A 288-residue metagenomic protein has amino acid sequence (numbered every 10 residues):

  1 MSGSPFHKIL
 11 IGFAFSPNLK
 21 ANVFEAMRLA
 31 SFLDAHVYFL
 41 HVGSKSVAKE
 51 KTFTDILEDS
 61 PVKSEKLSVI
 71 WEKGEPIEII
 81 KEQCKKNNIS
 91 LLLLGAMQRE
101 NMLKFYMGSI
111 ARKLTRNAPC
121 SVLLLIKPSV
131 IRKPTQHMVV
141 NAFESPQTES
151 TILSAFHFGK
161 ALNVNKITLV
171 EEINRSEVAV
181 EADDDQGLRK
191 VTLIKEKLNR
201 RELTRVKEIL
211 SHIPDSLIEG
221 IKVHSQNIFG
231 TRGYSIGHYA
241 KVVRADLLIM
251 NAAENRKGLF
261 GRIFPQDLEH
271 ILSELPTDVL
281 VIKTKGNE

Functional and structural regions predicted by a protein language model:
M1-S4, K45, E58-L92, R99 (+3 more regions): Structural beta-alpha unit
M1-T52, D59, S64, H137-T192 (+4 more regions): Small/aliphatic-rich secondary-structure junction motif
L19, K73, K104, T148 (+2 more regions): A conditional alpha-helix N-cap/helix-loop micro-motif detector
M27, R112, F156, S211 (+1 more regions): Active-site phosphate/pyrophosphate- and oxyanion-stabilizing loops and adjacent acidic/basic residues in soluble
Y38-L40, S68-E72, L123, T168-V170 (+3 more regions): General small-molecule cofactor/ligand-binding pocket signal
K81-I131, H238-E288: Gly/Ser-rich helix-loop-strand patches that form or flank binding pockets for ribonucleotide-derived cofactors
K190-R205: A short acidic, glycine-rich active-site loop that binds or catalyzes chemistry on phosphate/adenosine moieties
